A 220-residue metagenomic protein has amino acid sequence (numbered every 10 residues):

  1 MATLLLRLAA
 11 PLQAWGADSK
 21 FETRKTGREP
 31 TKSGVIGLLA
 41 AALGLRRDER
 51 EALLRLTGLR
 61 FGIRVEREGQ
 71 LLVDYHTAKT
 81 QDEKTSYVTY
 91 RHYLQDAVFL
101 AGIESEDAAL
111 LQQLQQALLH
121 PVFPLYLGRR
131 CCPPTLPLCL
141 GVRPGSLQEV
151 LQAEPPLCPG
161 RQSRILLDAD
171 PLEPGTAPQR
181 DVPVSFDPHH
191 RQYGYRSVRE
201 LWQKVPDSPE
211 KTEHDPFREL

Functional and structural regions predicted by a protein language model:
M1-R7: Charged, low-complexity intrinsically disordered regulatory segments in eukaryotic signaling
A2, A17-T80: Glycine/small-residue-rich interface belts in oligomeric ring/scaffold proteins and their assembly partners
L8-A14: Short polar catalytic/cofactor-binding loops
P11, R46-D48, T85-Y87: Short secondary-structure boundary micro-motifs
W15-G16, Q112: Short helix/loop capping segments that flank catalytic or ligand/cofactor-binding pockets
V65-L220: Internal, well-folded beta-alpha domain core
